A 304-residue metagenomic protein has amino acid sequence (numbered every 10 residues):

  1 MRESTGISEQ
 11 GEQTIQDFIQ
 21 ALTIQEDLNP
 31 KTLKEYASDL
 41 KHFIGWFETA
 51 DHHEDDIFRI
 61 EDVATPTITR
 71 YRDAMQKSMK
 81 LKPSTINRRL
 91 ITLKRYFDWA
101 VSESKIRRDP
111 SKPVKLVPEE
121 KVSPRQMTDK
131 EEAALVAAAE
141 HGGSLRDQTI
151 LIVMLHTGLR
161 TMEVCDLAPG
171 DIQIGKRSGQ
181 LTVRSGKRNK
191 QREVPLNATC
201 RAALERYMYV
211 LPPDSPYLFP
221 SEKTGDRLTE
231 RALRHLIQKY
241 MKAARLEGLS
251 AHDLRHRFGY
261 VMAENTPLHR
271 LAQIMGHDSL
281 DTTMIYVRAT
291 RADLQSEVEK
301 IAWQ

Functional and structural regions predicted by a protein language model:
M1-Q304: Conserved catalytic core of the tyrosine transesterase superfamily
